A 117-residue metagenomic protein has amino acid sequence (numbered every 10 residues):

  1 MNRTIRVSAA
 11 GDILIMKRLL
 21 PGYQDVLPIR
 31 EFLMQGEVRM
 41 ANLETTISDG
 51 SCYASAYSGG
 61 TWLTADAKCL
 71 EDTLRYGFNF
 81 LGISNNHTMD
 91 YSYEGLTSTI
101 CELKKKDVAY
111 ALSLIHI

Functional and structural regions predicted by a protein language model:
M1-I115: Acidic, metal/ion-coordinating pockets
